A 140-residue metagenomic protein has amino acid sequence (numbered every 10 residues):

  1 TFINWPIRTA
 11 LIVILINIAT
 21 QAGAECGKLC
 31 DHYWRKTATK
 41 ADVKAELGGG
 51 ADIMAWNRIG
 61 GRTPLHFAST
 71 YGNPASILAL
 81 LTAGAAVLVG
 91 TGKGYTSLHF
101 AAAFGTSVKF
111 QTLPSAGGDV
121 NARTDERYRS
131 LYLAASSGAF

Functional and structural regions predicted by a protein language model:
T1-A10: Bacterial N-terminal signal peptides that target proteins for export
T9-I18: Bacterial N-terminal signal peptides
G23-G49, I59-R62: Intrinsically disordered, low-complexity regulatory segments in ankyrin-centric signaling systems
W34-T39, F67-N73, F100-T106, L133-A139: Ankyrin repeat A-helix N-terminal signature
T39-L47, N73-L81, T106-P114, A139-F140: Ankyrin repeat structural motif
N57-R58, T91, T124: Ankyrin repeat boundary/linker residues
G60-G61, G94, R127: Start-of-repeat signature of ankyrin repeats
